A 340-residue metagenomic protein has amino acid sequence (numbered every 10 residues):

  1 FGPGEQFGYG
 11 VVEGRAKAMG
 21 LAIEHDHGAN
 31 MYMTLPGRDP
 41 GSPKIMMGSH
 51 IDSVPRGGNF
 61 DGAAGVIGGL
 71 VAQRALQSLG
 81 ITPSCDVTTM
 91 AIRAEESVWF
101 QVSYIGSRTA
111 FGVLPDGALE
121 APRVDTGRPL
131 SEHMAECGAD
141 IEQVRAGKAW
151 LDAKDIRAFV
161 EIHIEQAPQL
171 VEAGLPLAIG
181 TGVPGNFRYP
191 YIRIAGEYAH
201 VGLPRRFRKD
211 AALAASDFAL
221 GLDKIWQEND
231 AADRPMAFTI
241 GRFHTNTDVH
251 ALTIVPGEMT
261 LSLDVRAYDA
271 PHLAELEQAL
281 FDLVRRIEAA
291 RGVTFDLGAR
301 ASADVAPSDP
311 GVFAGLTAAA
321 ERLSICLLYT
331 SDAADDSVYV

Functional and structural regions predicted by a protein language model:
F1, A237-D248, A267-Y268, F295-F313: A short beta-alpha structural unit
F1-G58: Acidic/His- and Gly-rich active-site-bordering loop/insert found across diverse amide/peptide-bond hydrolases
D26, T82-D86, V144-K148, K224-I240 (+3 more regions): Flexible, glycine/charged-enriched surface loops at secondary-structure junctions
A29, I51-S53, M90-V98, Q166 (+2 more regions): Acidic, glycine-rich active-site loops and adjacent beta-strand->loop/helix elements that engage anionic groups
P55-L119: A generic, well-ordered mixed alpha/beta core segment in the N-terminal half of proteins
A94-A270: Midchain, well-structured core segments that form catalytic/ion-binding scaffolds
E277-L283: Short amphipathic alpha-helices in soluble, non-transmembrane regions that often serve as interface/regulatory elements
Y329-D336: Conserved small/polar residues in nucleotide/adenosyl-binding loops
